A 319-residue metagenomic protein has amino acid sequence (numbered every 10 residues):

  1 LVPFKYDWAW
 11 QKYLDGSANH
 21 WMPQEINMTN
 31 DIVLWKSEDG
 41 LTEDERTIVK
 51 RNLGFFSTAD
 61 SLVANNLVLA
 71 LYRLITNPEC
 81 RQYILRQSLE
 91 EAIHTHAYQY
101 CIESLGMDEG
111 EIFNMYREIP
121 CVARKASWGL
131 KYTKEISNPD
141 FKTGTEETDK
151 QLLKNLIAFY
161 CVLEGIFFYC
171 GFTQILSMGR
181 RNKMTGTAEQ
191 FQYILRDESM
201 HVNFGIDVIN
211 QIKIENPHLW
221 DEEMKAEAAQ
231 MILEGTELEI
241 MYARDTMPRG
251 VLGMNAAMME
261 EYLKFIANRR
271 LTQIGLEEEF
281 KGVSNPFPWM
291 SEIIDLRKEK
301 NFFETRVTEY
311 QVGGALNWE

Functional and structural regions predicted by a protein language model:
L1-K36: Amphipathic alpha-helical packing elements
E38, T42-E319: Non-heme di-metal
